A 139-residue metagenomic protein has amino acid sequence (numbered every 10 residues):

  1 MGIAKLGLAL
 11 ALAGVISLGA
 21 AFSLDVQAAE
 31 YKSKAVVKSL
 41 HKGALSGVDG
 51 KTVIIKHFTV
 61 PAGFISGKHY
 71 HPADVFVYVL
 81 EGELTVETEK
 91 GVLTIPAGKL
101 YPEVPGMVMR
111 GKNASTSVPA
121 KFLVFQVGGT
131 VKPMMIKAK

Functional and structural regions predicted by a protein language model:
G2-L8, G14-I54, Y101-P102, M135-K139: A short, N-terminal "cap"/entry segment at the start of jelly-roll beta-barrel domains of the cupin/DSBH fold
L45, V60, E89-M107: Short acidic-glycine-tyrosine-enriched beta hairpin
V48, Y70, Y78, A114-P119: Extracellular/periplasmic catalytic domains that process cell-envelope and extracellular macromolecules
D49-T52, F64-F76: A short beta-loop-beta micro-motif enriched in histidine and acidic residues
G50-I55, K90, V104-G106, S117-A120: Extracytoplasmic
K68, V86-E87, E103, M109-T116: Short beta-strand His + acidic residue motifs that chelate non-heme Fe in jelly-roll/DSBH and cupin folds
A73-E89, K99: Glycine- and acidic-residue-biased ligand/ion/polar-headgroup-sensing regions
M107-V131: Ligand-binding loop in jelly-roll beta-barrel domains
